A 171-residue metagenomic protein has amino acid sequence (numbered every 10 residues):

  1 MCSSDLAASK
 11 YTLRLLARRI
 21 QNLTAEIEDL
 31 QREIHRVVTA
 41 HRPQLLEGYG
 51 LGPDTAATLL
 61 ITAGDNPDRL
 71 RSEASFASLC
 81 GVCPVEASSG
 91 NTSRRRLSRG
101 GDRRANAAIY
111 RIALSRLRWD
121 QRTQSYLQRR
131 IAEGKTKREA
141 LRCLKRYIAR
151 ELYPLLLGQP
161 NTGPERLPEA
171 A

Functional and structural regions predicted by a protein language model:
M1-A171: A detector of single, family-specific signature residues that are central to catalytic or substrate-handling motifs
